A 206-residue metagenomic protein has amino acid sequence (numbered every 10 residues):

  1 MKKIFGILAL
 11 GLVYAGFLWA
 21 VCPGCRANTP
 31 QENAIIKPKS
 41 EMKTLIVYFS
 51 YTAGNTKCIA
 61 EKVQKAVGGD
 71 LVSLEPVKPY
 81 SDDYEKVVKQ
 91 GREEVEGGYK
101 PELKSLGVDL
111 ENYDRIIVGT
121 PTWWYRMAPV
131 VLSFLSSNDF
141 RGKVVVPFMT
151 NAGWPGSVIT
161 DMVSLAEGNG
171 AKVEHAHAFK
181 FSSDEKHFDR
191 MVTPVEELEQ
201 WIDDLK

Functional and structural regions predicted by a protein language model:
K2-V77, K89-K206: FMN-binding flavodoxin-like domain, especially the glycine-rich phosphate-binding loop
E85: Glycine-rich, pocket-lining loop/helix-strand segments that form or immediately flank
